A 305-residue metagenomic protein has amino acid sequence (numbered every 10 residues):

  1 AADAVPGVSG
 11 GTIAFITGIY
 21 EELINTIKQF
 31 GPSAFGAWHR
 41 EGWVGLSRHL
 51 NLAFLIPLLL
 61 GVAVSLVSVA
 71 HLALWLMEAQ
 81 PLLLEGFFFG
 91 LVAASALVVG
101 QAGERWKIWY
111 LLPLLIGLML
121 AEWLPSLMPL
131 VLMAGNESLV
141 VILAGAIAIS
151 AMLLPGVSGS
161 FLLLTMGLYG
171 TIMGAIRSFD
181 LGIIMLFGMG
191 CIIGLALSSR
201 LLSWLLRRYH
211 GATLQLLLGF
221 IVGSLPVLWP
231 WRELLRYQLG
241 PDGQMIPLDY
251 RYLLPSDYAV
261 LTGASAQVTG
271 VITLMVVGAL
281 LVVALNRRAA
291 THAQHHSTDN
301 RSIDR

Functional and structural regions predicted by a protein language model:
A2-A4, S9-R305: Multi-pass membrane proteins that catalyze or facilitate reactions on polyprenyl-/lipid-phosphate substrates and their
